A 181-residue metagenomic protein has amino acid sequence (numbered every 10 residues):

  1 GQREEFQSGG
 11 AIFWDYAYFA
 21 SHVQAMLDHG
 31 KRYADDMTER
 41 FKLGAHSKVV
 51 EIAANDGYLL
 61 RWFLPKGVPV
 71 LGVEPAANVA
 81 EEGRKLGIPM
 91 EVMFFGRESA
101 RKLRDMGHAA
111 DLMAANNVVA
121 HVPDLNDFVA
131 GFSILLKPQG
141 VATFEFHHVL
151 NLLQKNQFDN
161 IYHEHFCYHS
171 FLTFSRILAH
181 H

Functional and structural regions predicted by a protein language model:
G1-N78, E82, Y162: Extended interfacial segments that mediate partner engagement and assembly in macromolecular machines
L43-G44, D105-H108: Glycine-rich phosphate-binding loop signature in dinucleotide/nucleotide-binding domains
G67, L86-M90, G107, V129 (+1 more regions): Short secondary-structure boundary/capping segments
G87-K102: Conserved SAM-binding strand-loop segment of SAM-dependent methyltransferases
D111-A114: A conserved beta-strand element that flanks and buttresses the S-adenosyl-L-methionine
N116-V118: Short catalytic micro-motifs in class I SAM-dependent methyltransferases
N126-V141: A short glycine-rich, Lys/Arg-flanked "PGG" loop and its adjoining helix->strand segment in the class I
A142-C167, F171-S175: Short, glycine-/aromatic-enriched active-site segment of Class I SAM-dependent methyltransferases
